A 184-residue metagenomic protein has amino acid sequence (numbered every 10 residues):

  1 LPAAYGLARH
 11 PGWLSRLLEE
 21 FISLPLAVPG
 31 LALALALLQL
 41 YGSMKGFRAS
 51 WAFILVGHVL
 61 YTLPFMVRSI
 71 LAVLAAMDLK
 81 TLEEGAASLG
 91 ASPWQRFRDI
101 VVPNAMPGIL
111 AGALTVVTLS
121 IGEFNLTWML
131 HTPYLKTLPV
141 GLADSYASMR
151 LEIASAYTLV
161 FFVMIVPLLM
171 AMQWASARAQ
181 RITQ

Functional and structural regions predicted by a protein language model:
P2-L37: Cytoplasmic-entry segments and transmembrane alpha-helices of multi-pass inner-membrane transporters
R9-L18, G46-W51, T81, P93 (+2 more regions): Membrane-helix interface segments
F21-P25, V56, V102, L110 (+2 more regions): Hydrophobic residues within alpha-helical transmembrane segments of multi-pass solute transporters/permease subunits
A34-K45, L114-S120, M172-A175: A structural signal for multi-pass alpha-helical bundles of membrane permease subunits that mediate small-molecule
G42-F65, G108, A113: Loop-to-helix entry region at the N-terminal start of transmembrane alpha-helices in multi-pass membrane transporters
L60, V67-L71, L79, P93-G122: Transmembrane alpha-helices
L71-E83, A87, P93-V101, S155-Q184: C-terminal transmembrane helix and the adjacent membrane-cytosol boundary/short C-terminal tail of inner/organellar
I121, T127-A171, A175-R178: Interhelical loop and adjacent transmembrane-helix boundary motif in polytopic membrane transport permeases
